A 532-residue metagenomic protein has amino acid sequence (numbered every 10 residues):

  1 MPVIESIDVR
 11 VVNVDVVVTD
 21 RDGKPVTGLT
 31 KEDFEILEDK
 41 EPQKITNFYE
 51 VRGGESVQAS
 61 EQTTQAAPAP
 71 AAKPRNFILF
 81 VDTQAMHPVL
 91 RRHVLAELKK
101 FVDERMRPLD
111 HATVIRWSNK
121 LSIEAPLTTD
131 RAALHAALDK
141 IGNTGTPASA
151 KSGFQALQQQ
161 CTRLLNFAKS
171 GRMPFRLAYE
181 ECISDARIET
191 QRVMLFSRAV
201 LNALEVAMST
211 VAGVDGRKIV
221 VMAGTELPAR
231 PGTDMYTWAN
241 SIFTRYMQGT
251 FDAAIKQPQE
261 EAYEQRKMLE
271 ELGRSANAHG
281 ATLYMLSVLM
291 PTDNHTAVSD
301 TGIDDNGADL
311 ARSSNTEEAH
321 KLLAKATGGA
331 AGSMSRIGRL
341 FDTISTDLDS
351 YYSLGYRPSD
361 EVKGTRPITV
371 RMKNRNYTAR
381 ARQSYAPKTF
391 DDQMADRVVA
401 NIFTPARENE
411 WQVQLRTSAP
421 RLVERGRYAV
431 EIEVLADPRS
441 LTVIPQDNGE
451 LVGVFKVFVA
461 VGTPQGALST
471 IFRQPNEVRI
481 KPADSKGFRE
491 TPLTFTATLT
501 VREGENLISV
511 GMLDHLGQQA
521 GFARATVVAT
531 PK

Functional and structural regions predicted by a protein language model:
M1-K532: Scaffold/interface architecture of coatomer-like assemblies
